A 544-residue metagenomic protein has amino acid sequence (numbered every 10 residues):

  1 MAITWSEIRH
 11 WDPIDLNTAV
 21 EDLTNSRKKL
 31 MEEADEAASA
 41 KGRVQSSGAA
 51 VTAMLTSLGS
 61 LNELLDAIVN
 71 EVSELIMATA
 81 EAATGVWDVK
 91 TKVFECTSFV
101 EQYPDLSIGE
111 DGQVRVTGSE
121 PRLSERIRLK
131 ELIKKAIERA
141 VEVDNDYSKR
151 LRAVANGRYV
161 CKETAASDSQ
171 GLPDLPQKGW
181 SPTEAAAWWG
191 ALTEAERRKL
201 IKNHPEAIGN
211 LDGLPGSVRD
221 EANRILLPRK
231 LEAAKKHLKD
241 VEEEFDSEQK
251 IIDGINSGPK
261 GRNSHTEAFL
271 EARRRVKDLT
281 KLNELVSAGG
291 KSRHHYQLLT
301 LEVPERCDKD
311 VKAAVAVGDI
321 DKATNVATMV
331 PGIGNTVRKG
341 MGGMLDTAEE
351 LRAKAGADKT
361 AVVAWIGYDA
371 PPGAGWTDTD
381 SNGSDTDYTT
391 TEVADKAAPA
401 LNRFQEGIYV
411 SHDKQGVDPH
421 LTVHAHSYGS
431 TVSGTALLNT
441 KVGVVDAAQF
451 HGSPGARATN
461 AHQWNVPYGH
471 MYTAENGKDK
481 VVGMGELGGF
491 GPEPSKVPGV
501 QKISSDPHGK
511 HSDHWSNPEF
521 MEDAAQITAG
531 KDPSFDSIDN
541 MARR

Functional and structural regions predicted by a protein language model:
M1-S167, K396, V410: N-terminal secretion-targeting helices of virulence/extracellular proteins, encompassing both classical Sec signal
S39, V315, G434-T435: Contiguous, well-ordered alpha-helical segments that form the cores/surfaces of helical PPI scaffolds
S60, E71, K309, G343 (+1 more regions): Short, glycine/acidic-rich beta->alpha junctions
Y103-S107, R293-Y296, T360, K496-V500: Short glycine-aromatic motifs
I133, I137-V143, Y428, D523-A529: Short, Φ-rich (hydrophobic/aromatic) sequence segments
N156-A361, G373-D385, E392, Y409: Long, composition-driven intrinsically disordered regions
D319-D321, G332-P419, L437-R544: Lipolytic serine-hydrolase domain surface
H424-S433: Gly/Ala-rich beta-loop-alpha elbow adjacent to hydrolase catalytic centers
